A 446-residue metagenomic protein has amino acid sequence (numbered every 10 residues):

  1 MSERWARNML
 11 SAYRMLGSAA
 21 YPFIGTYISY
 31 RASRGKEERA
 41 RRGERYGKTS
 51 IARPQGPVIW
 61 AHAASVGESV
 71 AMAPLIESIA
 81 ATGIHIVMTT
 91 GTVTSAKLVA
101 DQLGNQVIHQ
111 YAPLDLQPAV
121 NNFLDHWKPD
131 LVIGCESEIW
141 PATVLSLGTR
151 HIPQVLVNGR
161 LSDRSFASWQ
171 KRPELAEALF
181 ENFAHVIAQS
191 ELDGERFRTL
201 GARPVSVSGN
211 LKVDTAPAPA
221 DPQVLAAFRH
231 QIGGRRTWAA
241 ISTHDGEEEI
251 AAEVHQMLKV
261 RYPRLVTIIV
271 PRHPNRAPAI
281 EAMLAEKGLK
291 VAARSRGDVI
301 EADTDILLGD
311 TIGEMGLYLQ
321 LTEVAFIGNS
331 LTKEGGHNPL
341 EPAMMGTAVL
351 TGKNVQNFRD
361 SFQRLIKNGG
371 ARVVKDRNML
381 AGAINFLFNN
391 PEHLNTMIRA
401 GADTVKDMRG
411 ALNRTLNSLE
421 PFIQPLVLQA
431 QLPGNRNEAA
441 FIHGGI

Functional and structural regions predicted by a protein language model:
M1-I446: Nucleotide-activated sugar donor-binding and catalytic core shared by glycosyltransferases and related lipid-linked
